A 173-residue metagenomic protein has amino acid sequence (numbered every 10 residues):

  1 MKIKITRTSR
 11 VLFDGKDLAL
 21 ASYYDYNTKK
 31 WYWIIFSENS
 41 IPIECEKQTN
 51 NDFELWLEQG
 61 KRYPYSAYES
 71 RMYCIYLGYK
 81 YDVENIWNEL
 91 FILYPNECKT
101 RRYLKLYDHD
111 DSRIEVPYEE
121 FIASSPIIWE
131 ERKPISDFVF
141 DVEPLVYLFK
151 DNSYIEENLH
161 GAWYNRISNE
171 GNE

Functional and structural regions predicted by a protein language model:
M1-E173: Short, surface-exposed polybasic-aromatic patches that bind anionic ligands, especially phosphate groups
